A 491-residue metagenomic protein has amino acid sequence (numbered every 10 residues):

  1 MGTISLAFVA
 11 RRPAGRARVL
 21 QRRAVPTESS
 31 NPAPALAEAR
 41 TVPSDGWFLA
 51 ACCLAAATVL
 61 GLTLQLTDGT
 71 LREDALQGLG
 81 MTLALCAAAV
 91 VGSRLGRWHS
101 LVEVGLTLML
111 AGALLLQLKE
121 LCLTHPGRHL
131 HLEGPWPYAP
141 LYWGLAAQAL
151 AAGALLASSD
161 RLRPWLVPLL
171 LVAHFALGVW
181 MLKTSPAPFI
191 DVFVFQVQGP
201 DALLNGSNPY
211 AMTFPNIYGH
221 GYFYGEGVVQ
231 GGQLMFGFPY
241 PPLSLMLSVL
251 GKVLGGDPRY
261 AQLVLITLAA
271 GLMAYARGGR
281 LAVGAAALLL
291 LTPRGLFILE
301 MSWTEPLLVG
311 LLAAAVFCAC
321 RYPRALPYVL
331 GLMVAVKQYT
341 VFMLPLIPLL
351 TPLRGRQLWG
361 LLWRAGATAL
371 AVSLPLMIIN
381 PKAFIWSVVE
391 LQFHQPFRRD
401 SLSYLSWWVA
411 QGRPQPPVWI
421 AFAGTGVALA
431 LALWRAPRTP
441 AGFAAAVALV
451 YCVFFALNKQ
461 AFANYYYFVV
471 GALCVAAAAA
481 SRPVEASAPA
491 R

Functional and structural regions predicted by a protein language model:
G2-I4: Extreme N-terminal basic, low-complexity initiation segments that serve as generic localization/processing leaders
F8-G46, R94-G105, E485-R491: Membrane-interfacial, low-structure loops and terminal tails that flank and connect transmembrane helices in multi-pass
A14-A17, G206-S207, Y322, V334: Hydrophobic alpha-helical elements and their junctions with loops/disorder across both membrane and soluble proteins
A35-L171, F175-V316, C320, R324-L326 (+3 more regions): Primarily membrane-embedded glycan-assembly and transfer machineries that use lipid-linked glycans
E305, V334-K337: Histidine/glycine-enriched, metal-chelating micro-motifs
L326-L332, Y339-L350, Y466-F468: Transmembrane-embedded, aromatic-rich helix segments that form part of the hydrophobic channel/pocket engaging
G331-A335, G366-A369: Transmembrane helix-bundle signature of multi-pass membrane transporters/permeases
A477-S487: Membrane-interface alpha-helices
